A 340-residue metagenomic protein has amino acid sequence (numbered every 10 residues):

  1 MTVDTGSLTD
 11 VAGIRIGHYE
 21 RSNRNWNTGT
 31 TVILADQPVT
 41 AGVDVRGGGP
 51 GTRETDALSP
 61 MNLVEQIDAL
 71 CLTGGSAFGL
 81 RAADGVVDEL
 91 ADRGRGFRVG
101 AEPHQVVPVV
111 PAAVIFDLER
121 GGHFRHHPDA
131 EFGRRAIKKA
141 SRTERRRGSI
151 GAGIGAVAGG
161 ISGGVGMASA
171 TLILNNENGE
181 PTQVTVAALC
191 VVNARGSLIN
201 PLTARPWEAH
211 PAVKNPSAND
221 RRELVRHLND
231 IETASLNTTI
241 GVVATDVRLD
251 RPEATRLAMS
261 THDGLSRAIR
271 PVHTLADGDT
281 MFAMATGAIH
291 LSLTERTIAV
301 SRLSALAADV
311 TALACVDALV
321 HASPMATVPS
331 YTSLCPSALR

Functional and structural regions predicted by a protein language model:
M1-D84, D88, D92-R340: A structural signal for small-residue-enriched, beta-sheet-centric alpha/beta enzyme cores and oligomeric scaffold folds
